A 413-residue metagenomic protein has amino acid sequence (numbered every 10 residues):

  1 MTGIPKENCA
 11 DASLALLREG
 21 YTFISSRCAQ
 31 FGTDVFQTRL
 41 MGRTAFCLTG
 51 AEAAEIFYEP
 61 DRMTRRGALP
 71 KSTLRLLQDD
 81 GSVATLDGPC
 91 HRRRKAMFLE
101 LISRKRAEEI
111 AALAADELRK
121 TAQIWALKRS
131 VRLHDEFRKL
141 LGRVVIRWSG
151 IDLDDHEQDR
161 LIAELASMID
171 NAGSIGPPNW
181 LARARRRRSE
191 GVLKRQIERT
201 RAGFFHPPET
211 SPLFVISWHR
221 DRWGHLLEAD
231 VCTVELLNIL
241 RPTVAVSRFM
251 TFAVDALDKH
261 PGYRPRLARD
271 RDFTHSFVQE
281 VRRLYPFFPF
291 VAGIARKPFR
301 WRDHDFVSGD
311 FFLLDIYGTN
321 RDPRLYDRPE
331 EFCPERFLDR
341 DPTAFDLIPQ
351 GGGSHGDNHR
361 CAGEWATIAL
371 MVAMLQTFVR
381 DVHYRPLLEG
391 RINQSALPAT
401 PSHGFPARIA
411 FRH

Functional and structural regions predicted by a protein language model:
M1-L74: N-terminal membrane-proximal hinge/A-helix region immediately C-terminal to the signal-anchor transmembrane segment
T2-T22, K71-R199: Cytochrome P450 catalytic-domain helical core, especially the substrate-recognition surface and oxygen-activation
L14-G32, A268-H304: Conserved cytochrome P450 K-helix E-x-x-R motif and the immediately C-terminal K′/meander segment
R186-F249: Conserved cytochrome P450 catalytic core segment spanning the I/J/K helices
T233-A268, F277, A362-V382: Cytochrome P450 catalytic-core helices
D315-P342, D357: Conserved cytochrome P450 K-helix/beta-meander segment immediately N-terminal to the heme-binding cysteine loop
L338-G404: Cytochrome P450 heme-thiolate "Cys pocket" and heme-binding signature region
